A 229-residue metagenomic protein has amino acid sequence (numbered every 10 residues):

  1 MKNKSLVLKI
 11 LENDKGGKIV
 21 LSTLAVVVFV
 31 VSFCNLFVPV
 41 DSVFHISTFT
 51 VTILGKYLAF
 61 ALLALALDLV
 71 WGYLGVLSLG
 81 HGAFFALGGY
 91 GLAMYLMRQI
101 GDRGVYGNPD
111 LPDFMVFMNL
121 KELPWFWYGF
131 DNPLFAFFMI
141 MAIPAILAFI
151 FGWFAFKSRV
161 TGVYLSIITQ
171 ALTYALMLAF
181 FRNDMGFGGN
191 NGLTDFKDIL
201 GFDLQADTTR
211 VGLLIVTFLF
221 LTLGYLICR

Functional and structural regions predicted by a protein language model:
M1-R229: Transmembrane alpha-helices and adjacent helix-loop boundaries
